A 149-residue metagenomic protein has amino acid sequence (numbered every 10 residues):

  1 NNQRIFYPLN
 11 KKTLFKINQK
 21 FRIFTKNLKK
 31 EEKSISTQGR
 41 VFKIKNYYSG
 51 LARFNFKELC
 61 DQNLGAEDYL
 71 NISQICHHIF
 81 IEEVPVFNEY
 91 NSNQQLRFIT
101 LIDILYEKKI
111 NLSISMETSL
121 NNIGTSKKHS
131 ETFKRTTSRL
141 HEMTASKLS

Functional and structural regions predicted by a protein language model:
N1-K45: Interdomain motor-coupling "hinge/lid" segment immediately C-terminal to the ATP-binding subdomain of NTP-driven enzymes
N2-P8, K57, N121-T125: Charged, low-complexity surface segments at secondary-structure and domain boundaries
K12-F15, Q19, N63, E67-L70 (+2 more regions): Generic alpha-helical secondary structure signal
Q19, I23, N71-Q74, R135-E142: Charged/polar, solvent-exposed surface patches and flexible loops
E31-Y106: Conserved helicase/translocase motor-coupling segment
H77-S149: Terminal-proximal interaction/regulatory segments of ATP-powered molecular machines
